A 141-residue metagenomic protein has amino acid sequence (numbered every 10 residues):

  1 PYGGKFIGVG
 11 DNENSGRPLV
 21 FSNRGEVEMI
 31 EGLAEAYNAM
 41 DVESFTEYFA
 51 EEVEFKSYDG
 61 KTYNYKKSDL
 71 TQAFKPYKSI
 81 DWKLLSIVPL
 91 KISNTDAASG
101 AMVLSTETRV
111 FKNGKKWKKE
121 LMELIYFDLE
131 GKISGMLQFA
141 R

Functional and structural regions predicted by a protein language model:
P1-D11, K118-R141: Short beta-strand edge/turn micro-motifs at domain boundaries
Y2-A39, E47: Short, low-complexity N-terminal intrinsically disordered segments enriched in polar/charged residues
Y37, E51-E52, S134-F139: Ser/Thr/Gly/Pro-rich, low-complexity flexible regions
V42-S93: A solvent-exposed, acidic/Ser-Thr-rich amphipathic alpha-helical stretch
F49, S105-R109, E123, A140: Short beta-strand segments enriched in hydrophobic/aromatic residues within well-folded beta-rich domains
I92-S99, K112, Y126-K132: A short, structured loop/turn motif at beta-sheet edges
A97-E107: A short hydrophobic beta-strand element
T108-K118: Short, cysteine-centered beta-strand-loop-beta hairpins and adjacent loop/turn segments enriched in charged/polar
